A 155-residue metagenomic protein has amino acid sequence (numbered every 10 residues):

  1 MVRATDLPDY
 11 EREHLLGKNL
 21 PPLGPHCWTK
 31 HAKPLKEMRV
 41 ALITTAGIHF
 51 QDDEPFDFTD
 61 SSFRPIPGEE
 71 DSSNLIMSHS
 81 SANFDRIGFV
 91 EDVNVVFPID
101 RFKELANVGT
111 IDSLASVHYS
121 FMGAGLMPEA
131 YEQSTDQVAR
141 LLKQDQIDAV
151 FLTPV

Functional and structural regions predicted by a protein language model:
M1-V155: An N-terminal assembly and electron-transfer interface module characteristic of large anaerobic redox and radical
